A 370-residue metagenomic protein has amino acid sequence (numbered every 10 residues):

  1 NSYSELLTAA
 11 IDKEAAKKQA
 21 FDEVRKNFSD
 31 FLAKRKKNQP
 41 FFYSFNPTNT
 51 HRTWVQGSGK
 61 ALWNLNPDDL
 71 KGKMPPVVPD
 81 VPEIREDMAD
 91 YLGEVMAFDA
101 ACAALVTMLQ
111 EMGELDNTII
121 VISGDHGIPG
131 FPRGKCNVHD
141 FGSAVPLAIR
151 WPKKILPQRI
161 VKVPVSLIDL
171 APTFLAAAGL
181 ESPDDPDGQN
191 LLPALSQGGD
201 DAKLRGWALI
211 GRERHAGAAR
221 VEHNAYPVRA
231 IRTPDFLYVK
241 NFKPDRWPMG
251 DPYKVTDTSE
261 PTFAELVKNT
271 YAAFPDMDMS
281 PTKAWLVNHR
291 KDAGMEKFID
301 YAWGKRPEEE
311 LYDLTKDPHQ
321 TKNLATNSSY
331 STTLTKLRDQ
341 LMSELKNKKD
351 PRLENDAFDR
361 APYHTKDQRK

Functional and structural regions predicted by a protein language model:
N1-S2, T48: Surface-exposed loop and adjacent secondary-structure segments within mature catalytic domains
S2-L32, P67-D69, W207-I210: Acidic, His- and aromatic-enriched active-site or binding-groove loops in soluble protein domains that engage sugars
K13-A16, F31-P186, N190, G199 (+9 more regions): Active-site-proximal cap/lid insertion segments
P129-F131, A208-R214: Short Pro/Gly-enriched beta-strand edge/turn motifs at strand-loop
P157-R159, N323, L353-D356: Short, hydrophobic secondary-structure boundary micro-motifs
D201-G206: His-Asp-centered acyl/peptidyl-transfer active-site segments
R338-N355: Bilobed periplasmic-binding protein-like "clamshell/Venus-flytrap" ligand-binding domains
E354-Q368: Short, charged, surface-exposed hinge/linker loops at domain edges that act as mobile lids or interdomain connectors
